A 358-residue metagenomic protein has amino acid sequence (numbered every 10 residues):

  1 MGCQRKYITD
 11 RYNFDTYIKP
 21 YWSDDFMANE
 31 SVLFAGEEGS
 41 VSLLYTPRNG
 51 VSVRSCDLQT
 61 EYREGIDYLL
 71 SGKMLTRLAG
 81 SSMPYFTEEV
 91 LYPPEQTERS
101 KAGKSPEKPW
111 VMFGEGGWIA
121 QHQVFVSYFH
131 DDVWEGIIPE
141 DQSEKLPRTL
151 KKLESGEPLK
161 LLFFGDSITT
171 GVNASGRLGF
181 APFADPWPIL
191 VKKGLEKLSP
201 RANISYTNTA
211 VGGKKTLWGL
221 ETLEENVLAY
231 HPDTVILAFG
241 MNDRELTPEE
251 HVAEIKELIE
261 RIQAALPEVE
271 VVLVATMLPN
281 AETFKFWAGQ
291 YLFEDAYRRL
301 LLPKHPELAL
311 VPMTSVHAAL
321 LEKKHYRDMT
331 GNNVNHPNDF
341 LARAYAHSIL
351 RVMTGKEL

Functional and structural regions predicted by a protein language model:
G2-G136: Extended beta-strand solenoid/passenger and fiber regions
D132-N208, T222-H231, P303: Serine-esterase "nucleophile elbow" of acetyl-processing enzymes
L159, L178-P186, L217-W218, E249-A253 (+2 more regions): Soluble non-cytosolic domains of exported or imported proteins
K160-L162, K192-E196, P200-Y230, V235-L237 (+3 more regions): Internal alpha/beta domain cores that form substrate/cofactor-binding pockets in large enzymes and binding proteins
I168, V172, L195, S199 (+7 more regions): Sec/Tat-exported extracytoplasmic proteins
I168-T169, A174-P182, G213, N242-P248 (+1 more regions): Second-shell loop/turn segments in exported
A174, G219, T247-P248, T283-K285 (+1 more regions): Short, well-ordered secondary-structure micro-motifs
T276-L358: Catalytic His-Asp segment of secreted/periplasmic serine-dependent ester chemistry enzymes
